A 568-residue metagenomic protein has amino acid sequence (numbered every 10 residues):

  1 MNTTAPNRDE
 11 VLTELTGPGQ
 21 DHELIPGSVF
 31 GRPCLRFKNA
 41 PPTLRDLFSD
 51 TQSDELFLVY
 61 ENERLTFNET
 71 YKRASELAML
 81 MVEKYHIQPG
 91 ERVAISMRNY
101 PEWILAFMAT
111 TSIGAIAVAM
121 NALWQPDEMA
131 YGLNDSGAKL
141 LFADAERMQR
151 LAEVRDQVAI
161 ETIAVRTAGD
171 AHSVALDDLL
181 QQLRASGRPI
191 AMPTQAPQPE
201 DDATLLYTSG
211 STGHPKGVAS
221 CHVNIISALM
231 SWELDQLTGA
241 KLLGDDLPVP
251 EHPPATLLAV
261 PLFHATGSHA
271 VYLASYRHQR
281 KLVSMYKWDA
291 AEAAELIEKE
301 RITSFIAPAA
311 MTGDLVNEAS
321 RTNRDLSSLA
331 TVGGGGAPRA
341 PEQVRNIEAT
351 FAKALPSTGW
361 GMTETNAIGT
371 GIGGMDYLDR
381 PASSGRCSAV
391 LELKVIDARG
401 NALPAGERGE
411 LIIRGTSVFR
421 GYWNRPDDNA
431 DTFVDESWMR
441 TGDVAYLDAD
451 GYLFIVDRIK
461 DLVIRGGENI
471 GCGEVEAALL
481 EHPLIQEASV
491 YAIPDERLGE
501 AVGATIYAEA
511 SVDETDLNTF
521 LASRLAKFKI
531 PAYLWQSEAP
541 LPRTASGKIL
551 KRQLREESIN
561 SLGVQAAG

Functional and structural regions predicted by a protein language model:
M1-Q20, A115-L183, E509-A510: Structural core segment of the AMP-binding/adenylate-forming
R32-A40, S173-D202: Flexible, low-complexity linker/hinge segments
R36-A40, D54-Y100, I104-M108, Q125-A130: Conserved AMP-binding/adenylate-forming core of the ANL superfamily
T66-N68, A203-S231: Conserved AMP-binding A3 loop
W124, L141-A143, F305, G415 (+6 more regions): AMP-binding/adenylate-forming catalytic core of the ANL superfamily
R188-Y207, H214, P248-A255: Conserved pre-ATP/AMP-binding loop-to-beta segment of ANL
I226-A255, F263-T303, E318: Conserved AMP-binding/adenylation subdomain of ANL enzymes
R277, I302-I306, V316-D379, E392: Gly/Ser/Thr-rich phosphate-binding loop
